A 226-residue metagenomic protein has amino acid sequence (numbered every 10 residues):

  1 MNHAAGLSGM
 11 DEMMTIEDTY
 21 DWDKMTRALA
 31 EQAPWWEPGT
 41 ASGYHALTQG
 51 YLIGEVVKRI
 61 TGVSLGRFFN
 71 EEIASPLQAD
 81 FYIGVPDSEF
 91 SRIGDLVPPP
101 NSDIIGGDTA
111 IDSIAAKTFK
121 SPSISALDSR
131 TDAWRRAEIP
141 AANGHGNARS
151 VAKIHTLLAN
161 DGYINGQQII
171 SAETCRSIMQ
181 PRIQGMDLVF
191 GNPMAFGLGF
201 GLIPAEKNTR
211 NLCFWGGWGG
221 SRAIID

Functional and structural regions predicted by a protein language model:
M1-K207: Short, surface-exposed loop or secondary-structure junction motifs that flank catalytic or metal-binding residues
N192-M194, G216-G219: A short catalytic or substrate-binding loop motif that flags glycine-/basic-rich loops and adjacent residues that bind
K207-F214: Short, hydrophobic/aromatic-rich segments at coil-to-beta transitions
S221-D226: Short, surface-exposed beta-strand/loop micro-motifs that present aromatic residues
